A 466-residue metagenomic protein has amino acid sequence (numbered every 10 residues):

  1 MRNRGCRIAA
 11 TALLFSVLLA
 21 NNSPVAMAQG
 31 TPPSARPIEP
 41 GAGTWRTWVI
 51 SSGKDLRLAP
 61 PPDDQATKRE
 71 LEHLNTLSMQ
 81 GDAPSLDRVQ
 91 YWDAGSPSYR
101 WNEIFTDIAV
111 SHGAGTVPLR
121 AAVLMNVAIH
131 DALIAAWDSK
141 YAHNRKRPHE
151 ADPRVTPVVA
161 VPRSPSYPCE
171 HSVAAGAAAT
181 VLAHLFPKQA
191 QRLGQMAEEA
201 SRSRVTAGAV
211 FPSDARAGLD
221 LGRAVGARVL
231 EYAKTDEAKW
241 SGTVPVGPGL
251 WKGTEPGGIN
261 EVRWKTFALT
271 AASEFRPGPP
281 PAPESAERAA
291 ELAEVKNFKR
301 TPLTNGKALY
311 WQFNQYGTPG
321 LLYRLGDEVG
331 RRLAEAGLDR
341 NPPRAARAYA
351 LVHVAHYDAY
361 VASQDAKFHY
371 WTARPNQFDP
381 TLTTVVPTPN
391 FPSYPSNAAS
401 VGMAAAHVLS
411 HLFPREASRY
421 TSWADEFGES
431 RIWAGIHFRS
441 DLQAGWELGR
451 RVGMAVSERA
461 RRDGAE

Functional and structural regions predicted by a protein language model:
M1-C6: N-terminal secretory signal peptides that target proteins for export/translocation
A9-N21: Bacterial N-terminal signal peptides
S23, Q29-E466: Acidic/polar surface patches and capping/hinge elements
